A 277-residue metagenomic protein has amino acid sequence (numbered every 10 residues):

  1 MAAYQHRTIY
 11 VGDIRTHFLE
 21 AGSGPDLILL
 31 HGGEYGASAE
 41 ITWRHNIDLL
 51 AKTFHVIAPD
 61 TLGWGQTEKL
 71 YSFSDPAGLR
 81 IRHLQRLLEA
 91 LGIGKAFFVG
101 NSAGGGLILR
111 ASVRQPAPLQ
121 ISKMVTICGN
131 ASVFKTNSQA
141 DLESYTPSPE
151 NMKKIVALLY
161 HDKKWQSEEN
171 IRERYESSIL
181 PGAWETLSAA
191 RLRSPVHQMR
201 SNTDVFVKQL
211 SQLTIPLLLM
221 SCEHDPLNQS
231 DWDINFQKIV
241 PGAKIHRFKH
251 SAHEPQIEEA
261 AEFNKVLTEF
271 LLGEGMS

Functional and structural regions predicted by a protein language model:
I14-Q66: Conserved HGGG/HGGXW glycine-rich cap/lid loop of the alpha/beta-hydrolase fold
A58-V99, Q256-I257, N264-K265: Active-site loop/oxyanion-hole signature of alpha/beta-hydrolase fold enzymes
G100, G104, I108: Gly/Ala-rich beta-loop-alpha elbow adjacent to hydrolase catalytic centers
L109-K154: Flexible "cap/lid" loop of the alpha/beta hydrolase fold
K135, T146-Q212: Conserved alpha/beta-hydrolase catalytic His-Asp/Glu region
L213, L219-S221: Short beta-strand/loop motif that positions the catalytic acidic residue of the alpha/beta-hydrolase fold
H224-N228: Acidic catalytic loop of the alpha/beta-hydrolase fold
G242-S277: Catalytic active-site module of serine/aspartate enzymes centered on a nucleophile-bearing elbow/loop
